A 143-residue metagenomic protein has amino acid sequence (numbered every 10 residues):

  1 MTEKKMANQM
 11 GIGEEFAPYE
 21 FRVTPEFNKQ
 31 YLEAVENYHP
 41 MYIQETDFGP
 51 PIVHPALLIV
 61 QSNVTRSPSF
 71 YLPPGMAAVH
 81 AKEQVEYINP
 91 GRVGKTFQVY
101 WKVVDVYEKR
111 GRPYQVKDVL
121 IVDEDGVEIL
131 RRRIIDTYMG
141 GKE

Functional and structural regions predicted by a protein language model:
M1-H80, E143: Hot-dog-fold acyl-thioester-processing enzymes
M1-K5, N89-E143: HotDog/MaoC-like acyl-thioester-processing domains
P18, H80-K82, V116, R131: Hydrophobic residues on conserved beta-strands that form the core of alpha/beta folds
E20-R22, E86, I135-T137: Generic structural detector for well-ordered beta-strands
P40-T46, Y87-I88, D105-E108: Short helix-to-loop capping/linker segments positioned immediately adjacent to catalytic or ligand/cofactor-binding
L57-L58, Q84, R133: Generic structural signal for residues positioned in beta-strands
L72-F97: Mid-chain, well-packed structural core segment of small domains
